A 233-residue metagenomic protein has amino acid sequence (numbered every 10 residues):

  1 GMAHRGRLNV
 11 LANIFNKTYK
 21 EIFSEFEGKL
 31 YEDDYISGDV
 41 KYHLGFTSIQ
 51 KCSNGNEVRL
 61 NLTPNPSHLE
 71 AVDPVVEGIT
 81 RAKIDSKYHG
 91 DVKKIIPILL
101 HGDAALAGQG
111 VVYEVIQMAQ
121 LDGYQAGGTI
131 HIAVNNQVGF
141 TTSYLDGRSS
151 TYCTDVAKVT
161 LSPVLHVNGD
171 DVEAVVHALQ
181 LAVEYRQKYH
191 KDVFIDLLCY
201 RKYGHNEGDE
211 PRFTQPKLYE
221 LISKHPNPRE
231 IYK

Functional and structural regions predicted by a protein language model:
M2, H101, A133, N168 (+2 more regions): Glycine-rich, histidine-containing beta strand-loop boundary motifs that form or position
M2-V111, I116-T129, N135-L145, S149 (+2 more regions): Conserved internal helical-beta-strand scaffold that buttresses enzyme catalytic cores
T18, K188-K233: Glycine/aspartate-rich loop-and-adjacent alpha/beta segment that forms the canonical ThDP
S53, Y152-A178, E220, K224-K233: Conserved thiamine diphosphate
K94-I98, A126-H131, P163-V164, V183-Y185 (+1 more regions): Beta-sheet entry/capping signal
L106, D171-V175, R201: Acidic, metal-coordinating catalytic cores used for nucleic-acid/nucleotide bond scission and strand-transfer chemistry
V115-M118, L179-V183: Glycine-rich, charged/polar anion/phosphate-binding loops that engage phosphate groups from diverse ligands
L121, V156, Y185: Hydrophobic/aromatic ligand-binding patch that stacks against planar heteroaromatic rings of cofactors or nucleotides
